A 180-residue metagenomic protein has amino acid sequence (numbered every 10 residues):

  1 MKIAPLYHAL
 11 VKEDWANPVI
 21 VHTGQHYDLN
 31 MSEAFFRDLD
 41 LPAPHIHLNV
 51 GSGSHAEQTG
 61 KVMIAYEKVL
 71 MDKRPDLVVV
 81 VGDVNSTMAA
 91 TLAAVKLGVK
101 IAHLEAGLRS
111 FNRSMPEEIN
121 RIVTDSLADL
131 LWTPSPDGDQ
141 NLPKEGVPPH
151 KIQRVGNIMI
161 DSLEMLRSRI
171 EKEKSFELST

Functional and structural regions predicted by a protein language model:
M1-L10, F35, H47-P148: Active-site and donor-binding regions of nucleotide-sugar-utilizing enzymes
M1-Q25: N-terminal subdomain of nucleotide-sugar transferases
A16, L41, P148-P149: Short, well-ordered coil loops that connect the C-terminus of an alpha-helix to the N-terminus of a beta-strand
N17-V19, K100, K151: Residues at the starts of beta-strands that form the adenosine-phosphate
H22-G24, G82, E105, G156: Short beta-strand/turn micro-motifs composed of small residues that flank or help shape donor/cofactor-binding pockets
Q25-P42: N-terminal beta-loop-helix "entrance" segment that forms/cooperates in small-molecule cofactor or anionic ligand
H26-N30, L127-T180: A nucleotide-sugar donor-handling region in carbohydrate enzymes
